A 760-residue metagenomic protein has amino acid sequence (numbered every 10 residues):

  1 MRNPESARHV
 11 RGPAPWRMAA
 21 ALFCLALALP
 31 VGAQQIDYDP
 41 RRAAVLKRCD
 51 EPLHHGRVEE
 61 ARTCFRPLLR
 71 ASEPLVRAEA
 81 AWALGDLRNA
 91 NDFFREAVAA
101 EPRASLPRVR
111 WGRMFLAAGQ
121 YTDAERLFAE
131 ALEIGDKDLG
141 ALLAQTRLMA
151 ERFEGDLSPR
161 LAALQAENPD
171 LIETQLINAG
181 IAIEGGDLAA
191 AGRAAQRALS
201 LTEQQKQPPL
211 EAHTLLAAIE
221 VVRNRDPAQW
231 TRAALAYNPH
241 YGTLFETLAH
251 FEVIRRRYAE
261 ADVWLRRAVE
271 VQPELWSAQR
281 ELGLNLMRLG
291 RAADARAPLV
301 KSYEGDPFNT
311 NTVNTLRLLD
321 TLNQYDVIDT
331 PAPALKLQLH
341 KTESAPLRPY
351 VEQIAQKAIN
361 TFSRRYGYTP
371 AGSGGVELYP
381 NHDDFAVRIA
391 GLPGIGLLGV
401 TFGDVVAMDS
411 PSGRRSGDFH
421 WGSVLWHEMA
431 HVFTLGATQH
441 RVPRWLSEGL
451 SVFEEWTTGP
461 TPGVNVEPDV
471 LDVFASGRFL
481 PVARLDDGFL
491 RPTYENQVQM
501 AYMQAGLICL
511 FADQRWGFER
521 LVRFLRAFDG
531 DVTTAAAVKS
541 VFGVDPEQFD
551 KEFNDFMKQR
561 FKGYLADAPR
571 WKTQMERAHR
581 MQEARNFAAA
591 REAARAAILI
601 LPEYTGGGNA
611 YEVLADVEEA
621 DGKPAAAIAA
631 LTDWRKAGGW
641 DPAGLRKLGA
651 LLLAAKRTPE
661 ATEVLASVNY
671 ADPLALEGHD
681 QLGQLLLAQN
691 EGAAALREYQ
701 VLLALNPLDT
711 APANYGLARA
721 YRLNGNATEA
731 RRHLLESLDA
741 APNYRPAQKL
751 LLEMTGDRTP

Functional and structural regions predicted by a protein language model:
D37-P40, D50, H54, L215 (+14 more regions): Beta/coil-rich, acidic/histidine-enriched accessory regions frequently appended to metallopeptidases
A43, S72-L75, E79, L106 (+12 more regions): Start-of-helix register in tetratricopeptide repeats
D50, E79-W82, R113, R147 (+11 more regions): Residue-level recognition of tetratricopeptide repeat
G56, G85, G119, F153 (+9 more regions): Residue-level detector of the short coil/turn that links helix A to helix B within each tetratricopeptide repeat
V76, A83, R110, A144-Q145 (+11 more regions): Canonical tetratricopeptide repeat
P102, D136, P169, E203-Q207 (+8 more regions): Short coil turns that delineate tetratricopeptide repeat
R126, P159-R160, A166, L201 (+7 more regions): Juxtacatalytic substrate-recognition/specificity segment
A228, R288, A293-R296, V442 (+2 more regions): Amphipathic alpha-helical substructures
